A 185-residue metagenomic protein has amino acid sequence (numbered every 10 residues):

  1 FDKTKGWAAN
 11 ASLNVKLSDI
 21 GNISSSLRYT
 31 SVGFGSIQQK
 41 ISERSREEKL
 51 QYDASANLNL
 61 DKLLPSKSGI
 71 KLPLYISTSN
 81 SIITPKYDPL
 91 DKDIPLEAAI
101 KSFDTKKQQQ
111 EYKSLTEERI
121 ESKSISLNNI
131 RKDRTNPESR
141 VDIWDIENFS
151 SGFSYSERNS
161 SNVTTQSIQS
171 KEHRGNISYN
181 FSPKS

Functional and structural regions predicted by a protein language model:
F1-S185: Exposed, low-structure sequence patches enriched in small/polar residues
